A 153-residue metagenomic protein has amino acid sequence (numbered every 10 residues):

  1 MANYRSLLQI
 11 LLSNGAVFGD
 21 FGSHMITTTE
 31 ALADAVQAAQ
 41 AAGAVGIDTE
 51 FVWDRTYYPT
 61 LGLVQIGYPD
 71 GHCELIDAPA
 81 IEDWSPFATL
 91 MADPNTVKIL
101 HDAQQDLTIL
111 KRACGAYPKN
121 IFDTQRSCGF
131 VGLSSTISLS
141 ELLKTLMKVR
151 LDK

Functional and structural regions predicted by a protein language model:
N3-V45, T49: N-terminal accessory regions of nucleic-acid-interacting proteins
L11, F18-G22, Q65-K153: Active-site-proximal helix-loop-helix substrate-binding element of RNase H-like nuclease domains
D34-V36, D54, P86-T89: Short, flexible, glycine/charge-rich loop motifs used to bind or transfer phosphoryl groups or to couple energy/partner
A42, T60-L61, N95-T96: Short, surface-exposed beta-edge/turn micro-motifs
E50-P69: An N-terminal structural lobe/cap that precedes and organizes the functional/catalytic core across diverse proteins
